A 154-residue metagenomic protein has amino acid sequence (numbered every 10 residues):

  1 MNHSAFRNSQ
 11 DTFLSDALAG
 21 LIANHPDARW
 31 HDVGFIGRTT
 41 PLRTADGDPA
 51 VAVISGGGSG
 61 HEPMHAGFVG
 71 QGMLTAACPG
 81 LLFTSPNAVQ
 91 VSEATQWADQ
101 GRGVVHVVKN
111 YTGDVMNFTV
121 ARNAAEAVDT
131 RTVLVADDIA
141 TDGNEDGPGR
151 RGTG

Functional and structural regions predicted by a protein language model:
M1-N2, A17, D48-G56, H65-C78 (+1 more regions): Gly-rich Lys/Arg/Thr-decorated short loops/hinges at beta-loop-alpha junctions or inter-strand turns that position
M1-V53: N-terminal amphipathic/basic leader segments beginning at the initiator methionine
A50-V53, L81, R102-H106, D129-T132: Structural motif
G58-P63, K109-N117, G152-G154: Gly/Ser/Thr-rich loops at beta-strand to alpha-helix junctions that form or flank small-molecule/cofactor-binding
H61, F68-G101, D138-A140: Glycine-rich oxoanion-binding loops at beta->alpha junctions
H65-A66, V108, T130-T141: Core alpha/beta catalytic barrel or barrel-like domain that forms the active/cofactor pocket in diverse metabolic
G113, V133-G154: Short alpha-helices
V115-V128: Short Gly/Thr/Asp-enriched flexible loops that form oxyanion-binding sites at enzyme active sites
